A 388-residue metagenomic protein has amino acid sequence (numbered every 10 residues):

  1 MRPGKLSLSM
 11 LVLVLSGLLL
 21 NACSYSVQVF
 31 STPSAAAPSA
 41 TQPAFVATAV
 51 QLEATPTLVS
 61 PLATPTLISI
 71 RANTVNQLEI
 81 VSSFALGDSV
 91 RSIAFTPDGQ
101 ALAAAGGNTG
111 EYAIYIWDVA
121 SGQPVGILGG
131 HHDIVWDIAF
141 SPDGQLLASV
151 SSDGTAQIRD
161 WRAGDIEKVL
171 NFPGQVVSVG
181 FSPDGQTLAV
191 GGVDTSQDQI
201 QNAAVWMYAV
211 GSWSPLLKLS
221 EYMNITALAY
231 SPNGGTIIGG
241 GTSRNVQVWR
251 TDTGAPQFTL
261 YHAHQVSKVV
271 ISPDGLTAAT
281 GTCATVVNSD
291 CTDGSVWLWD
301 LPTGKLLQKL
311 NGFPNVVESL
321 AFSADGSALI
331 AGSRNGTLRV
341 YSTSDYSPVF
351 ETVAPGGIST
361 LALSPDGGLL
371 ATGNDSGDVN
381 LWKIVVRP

Functional and structural regions predicted by a protein language model:
R2-M10: Bacterial N-terminal signal peptides that target proteins for export
S7, S16, S31-S34, S39 (+1 more regions): Serine residues within intrinsically disordered or low-complexity segments
M10-N21: Bacterial N-terminal signal peptides
S24-A49: Short, low-complexity, disordered segments immediately C-terminal to signal peptides in bacterial exported proteins
S24-Q28, Q51, P56-P388: WD40-repeat beta-propeller superdomains and closely related acidic/aromatic-rich repeat-like regions
